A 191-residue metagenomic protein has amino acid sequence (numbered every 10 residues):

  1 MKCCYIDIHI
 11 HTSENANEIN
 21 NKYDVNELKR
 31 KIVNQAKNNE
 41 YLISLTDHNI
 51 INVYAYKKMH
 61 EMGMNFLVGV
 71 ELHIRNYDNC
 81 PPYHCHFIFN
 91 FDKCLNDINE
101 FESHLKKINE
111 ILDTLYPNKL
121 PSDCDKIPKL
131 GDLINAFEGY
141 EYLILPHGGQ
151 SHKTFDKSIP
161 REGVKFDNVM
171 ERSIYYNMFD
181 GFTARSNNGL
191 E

Functional and structural regions predicted by a protein language model:
M1-L28, N39, N52-Y54, K106-E191: Domain-core and long-helix interface of multi-subunit machines
H9, L45-T46, L67-E71, I88 (+2 more regions): A cross-family glycoside hydrolase active-site/sugar-binding cleft signature
H9-H11, H48, H60, H73 (+4 more regions): Histidine (H) residue identity feature
N21-Y41, H48-H84, N90-D97: Mid-domain alpha/beta scaffold segments of enzyme catalytic cores
P81-D125: Active-site neighborhood of divalent metal-dependent phosphoester bond hydrolases
